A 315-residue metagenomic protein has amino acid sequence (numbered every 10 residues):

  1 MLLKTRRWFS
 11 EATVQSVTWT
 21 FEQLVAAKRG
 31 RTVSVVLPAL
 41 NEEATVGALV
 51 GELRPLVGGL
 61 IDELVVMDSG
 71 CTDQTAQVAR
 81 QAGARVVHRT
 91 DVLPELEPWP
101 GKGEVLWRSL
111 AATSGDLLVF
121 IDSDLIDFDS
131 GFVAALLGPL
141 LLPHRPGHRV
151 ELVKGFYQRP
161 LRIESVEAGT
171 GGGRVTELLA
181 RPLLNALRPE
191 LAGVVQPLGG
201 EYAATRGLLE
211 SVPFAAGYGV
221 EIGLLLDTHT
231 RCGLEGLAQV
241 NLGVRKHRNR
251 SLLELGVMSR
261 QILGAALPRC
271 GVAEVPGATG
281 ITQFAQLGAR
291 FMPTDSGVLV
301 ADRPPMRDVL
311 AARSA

Functional and structural regions predicted by a protein language model:
M1-E52: N-proximal low-complexity "stem/linker" segments adjacent to membrane-targeting elements
M1-F9, R250-A315: Terminal low-complexity segments of carbohydrate-biosynthetic enzymes
G51-I61: Short, acidic, metal-binding catalytic loop of nucleotide-sugar glycosyltransferases
D62, A76-E104: Conserved donor nucleotide-binding strand/loop of the catalytic core
D68-Q77: A conserved acidic beta->alpha catalytic loop
L118: Short aromatic/hydrophobic "clamp" motif used to bind/position activated sugar donors
F128-Y157: Conserved donor-nucleotide/metal-binding helix-loop-beta segment in metal-dependent transferases, i.e., the alpha-helix
T170-A265: Conserved catalytic loops of nucleotide-sugar-dependent glycosyltransferases that act on lipid-linked
